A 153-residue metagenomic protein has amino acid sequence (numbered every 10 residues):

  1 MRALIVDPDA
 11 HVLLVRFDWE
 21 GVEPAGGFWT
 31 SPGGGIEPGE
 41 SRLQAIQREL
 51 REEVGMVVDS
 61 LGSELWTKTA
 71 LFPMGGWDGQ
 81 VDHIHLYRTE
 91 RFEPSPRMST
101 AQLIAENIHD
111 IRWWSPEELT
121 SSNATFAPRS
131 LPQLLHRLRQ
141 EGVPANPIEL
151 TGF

Functional and structural regions predicted by a protein language model:
M1, A10, V81-H83, H109: Change "...and in nucleic-acid phosphodiester-cleaving endonucleases..." to "...and in nucleic-acid processing enzymes
M1-T30, L43: N-terminal strand-loop-strand
V6-H11, E20, E37, L71 (+1 more regions): Short, charged/polar surface micro-motifs in flexible loops or helix N-caps
G26, S31, D59, D78-I84 (+1 more regions): Short connector loops at helix/strand junctions that flank enzyme active sites, especially segments positioning acidic
G26-F28, P94-F153: Nudix hydrolase/Nudix homology domain
S31-E64: The catalytic Nudix box helix
I36, V58, T89-F92, P116-L119: Hydrophobic pocket-lining residues within nucleotide cofactor-binding pockets
T69-S99, R112, L134-R137: Active-site-adjacent beta-strand/loop module that shapes the phosphate/pyrophosphate-binding cleft
